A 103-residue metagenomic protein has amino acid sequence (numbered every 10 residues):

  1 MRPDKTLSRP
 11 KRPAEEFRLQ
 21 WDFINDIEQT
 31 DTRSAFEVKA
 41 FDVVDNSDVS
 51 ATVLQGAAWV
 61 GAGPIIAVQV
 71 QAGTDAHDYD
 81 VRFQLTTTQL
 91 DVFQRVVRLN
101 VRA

Functional and structural regions predicted by a protein language model:
M1-D31, A103: Predominantly extracytoplasmic/ectodomain segments of secreted and cell-surface proteins
N25-E37, V43-D48: Extracellular acidic loop/turn motifs
V43-G63: Low-complexity "stalk/linker" and mucin-like segments enriched in Ser/Thr/Pro/Ala/Gly
P64-V68: Short strand-edge motifs at loop-to-beta-strand transitions and within beta-strands of extracellular beta-rich domains
V70-H77: Surface-exposed, short loops/turns at beta-strand junctions within beta-sandwich domains
D78-R82: Short, conserved beta-strand segments of beta-strand-rich sandwich/propeller modules, principally
T86-L90: Short, solvent-exposed loop/turn segments at the edges of extracellular beta-sandwich modules
D91-R102: C-terminal edge beta-strand
